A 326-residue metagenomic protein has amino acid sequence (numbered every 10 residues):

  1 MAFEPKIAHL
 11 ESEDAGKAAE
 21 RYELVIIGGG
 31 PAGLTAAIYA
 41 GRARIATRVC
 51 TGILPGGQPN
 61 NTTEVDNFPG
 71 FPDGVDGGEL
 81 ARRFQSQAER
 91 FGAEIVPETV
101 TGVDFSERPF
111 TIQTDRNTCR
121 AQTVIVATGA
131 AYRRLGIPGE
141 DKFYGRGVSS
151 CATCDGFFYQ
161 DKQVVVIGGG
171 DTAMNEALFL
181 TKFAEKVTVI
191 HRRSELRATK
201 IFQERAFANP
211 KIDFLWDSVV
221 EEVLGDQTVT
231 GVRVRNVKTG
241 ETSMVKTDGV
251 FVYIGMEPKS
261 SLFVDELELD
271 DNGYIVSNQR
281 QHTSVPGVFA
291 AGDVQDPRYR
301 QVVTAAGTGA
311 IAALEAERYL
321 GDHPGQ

Functional and structural regions predicted by a protein language model:
A2-A15, R21, A131, G136 (+4 more regions): FAD-site-proximal beta/loop scaffold in flavoenzymes
F3-E11, A88-T114, T118-A121, K182-Q279 (+1 more regions): A Rossmann-like FAD-binding core segment of flavoenzymes
G16-K17, Y22-F91, K162, M174-K200 (+1 more regions): Beta1-alpha1 glycine-rich phosphate/pyrophosphate-binding loop at the start of Rossmann-like nucleotide-binding domains
G28-G33, G129, G168-G170, G292: Conserved phosphate-binding and hydrolysis motifs of nucleotide-dependent enzymes
Q58, A121, R134-L135, M174-N175 (+4 more regions): Glycine/Thr-rich phosphate-binding loops of Rossmann-like dinucleotide-binding domains
I95-F158: Glycine/small-residue-rich loop that forms an oxyanion/phosphate-binding "nest" at active or ligand-binding sites
